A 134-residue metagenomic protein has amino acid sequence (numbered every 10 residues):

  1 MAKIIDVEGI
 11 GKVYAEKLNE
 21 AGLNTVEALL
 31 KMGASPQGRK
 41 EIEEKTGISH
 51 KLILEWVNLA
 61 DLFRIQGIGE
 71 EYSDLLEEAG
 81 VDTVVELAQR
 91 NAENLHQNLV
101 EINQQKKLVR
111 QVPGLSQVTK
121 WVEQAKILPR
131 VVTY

Functional and structural regions predicted by a protein language model:
M1-Y134: C-terminal extensions
